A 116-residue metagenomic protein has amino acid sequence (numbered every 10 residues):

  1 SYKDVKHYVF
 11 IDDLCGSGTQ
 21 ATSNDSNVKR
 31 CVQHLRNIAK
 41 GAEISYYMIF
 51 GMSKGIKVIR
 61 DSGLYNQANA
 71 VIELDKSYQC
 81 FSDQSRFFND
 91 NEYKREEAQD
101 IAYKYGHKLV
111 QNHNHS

Functional and structural regions predicted by a protein language model:
S1-D4: A short acidic-Thr-Gly-centered motif at the start of a beta-strand
H7-V9: Structural motif
I11-Q20: Ser/Thr-glycine-rich phosphate-binding loops at phosphate-binding pockets of nucleotides, nucleotide cofactors
Q20-S26: Active-site-adjacent loop/helix micro-motif of nuclease/hydrolase catalytic cores
S26-S116: PRPP-dependent phosphoribosyltransferase catalytic core
